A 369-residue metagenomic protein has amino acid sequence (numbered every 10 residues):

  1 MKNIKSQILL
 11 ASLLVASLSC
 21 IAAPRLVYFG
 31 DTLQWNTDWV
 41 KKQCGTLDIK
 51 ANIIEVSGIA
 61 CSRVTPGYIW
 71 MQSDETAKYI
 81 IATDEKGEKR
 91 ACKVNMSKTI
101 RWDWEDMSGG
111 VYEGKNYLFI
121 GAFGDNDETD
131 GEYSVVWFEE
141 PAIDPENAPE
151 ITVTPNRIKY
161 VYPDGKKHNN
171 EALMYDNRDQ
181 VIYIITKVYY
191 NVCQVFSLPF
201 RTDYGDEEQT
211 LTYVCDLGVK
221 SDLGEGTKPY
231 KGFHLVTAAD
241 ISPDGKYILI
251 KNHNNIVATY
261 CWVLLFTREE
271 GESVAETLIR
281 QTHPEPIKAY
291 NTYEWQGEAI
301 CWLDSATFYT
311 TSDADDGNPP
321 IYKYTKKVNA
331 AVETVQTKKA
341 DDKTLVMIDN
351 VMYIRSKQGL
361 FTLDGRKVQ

Functional and structural regions predicted by a protein language model:
M1-T32, Q369: Bacterial Sec-dependent N-terminal signal peptides
S6-I8, N255, V335, K357: Intrinsically disordered, low-complexity regions enriched in polar/acidic and amide residues
V15, G124, E333-T337: Alpha-helical hydrophobic packing sites
A23-N329: Sequence/structural signature of beta-propeller domains
T83, I241, W302, V346-M347 (+2 more regions): Hydrophobic alpha-helical segments, especially N-terminal targeting/anchoring helices
R90, V368-Q369: Surface-exposed loop/edge segments in extracytoplasmic proteins
V328-K357, K367-V368: Residue-level detector of functionally pivotal "anchor" positions at catalytic/ligand-binding pockets or at interdomain
